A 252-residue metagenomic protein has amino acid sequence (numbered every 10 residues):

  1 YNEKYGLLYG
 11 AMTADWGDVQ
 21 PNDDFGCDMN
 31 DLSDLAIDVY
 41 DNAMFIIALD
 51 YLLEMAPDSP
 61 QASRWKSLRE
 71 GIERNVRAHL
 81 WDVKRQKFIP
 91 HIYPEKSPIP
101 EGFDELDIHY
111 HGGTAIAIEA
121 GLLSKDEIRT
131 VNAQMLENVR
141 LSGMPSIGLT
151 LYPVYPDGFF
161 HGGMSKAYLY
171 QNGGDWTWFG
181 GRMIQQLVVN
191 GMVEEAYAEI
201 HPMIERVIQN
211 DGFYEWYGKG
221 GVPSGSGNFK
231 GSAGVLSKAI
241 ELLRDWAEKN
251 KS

Functional and structural regions predicted by a protein language model:
N2-G10, D34, D38, M44-L136 (+3 more regions): Catalytic cores of carbohydrate-active enzymes
A14-N30: A short, charged helix-loop
D28-M29, P98-E101, S165-K166: Extracytoplasmic loops and strand-loop junctions of Gram-negative outer membrane beta-barrel proteins
R64, G71, V188, M192-E195 (+1 more regions): Beta-rich accessory regions
E105, K166-G174, L187-V188, P223-G231: Short, contiguous acidic/charged loop-to-helix segments that flank catalytic cores in large enzymes
G113-K125, G181-A196, I200-M203: Alpha-helical support elements that line or immediately flank enzyme active sites and cofactor-binding pockets
I147-T177: Generic long, charged, amphipathic alpha-helical segments
